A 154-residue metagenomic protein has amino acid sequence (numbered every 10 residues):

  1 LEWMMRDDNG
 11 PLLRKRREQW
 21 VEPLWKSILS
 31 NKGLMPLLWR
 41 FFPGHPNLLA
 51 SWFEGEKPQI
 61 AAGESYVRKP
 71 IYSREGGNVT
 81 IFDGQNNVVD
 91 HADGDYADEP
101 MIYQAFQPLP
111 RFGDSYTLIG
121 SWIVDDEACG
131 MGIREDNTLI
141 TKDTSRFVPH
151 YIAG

Functional and structural regions predicted by a protein language model:
L1-G154: Domain-scale recognition of functional cores that engage charged ligands
